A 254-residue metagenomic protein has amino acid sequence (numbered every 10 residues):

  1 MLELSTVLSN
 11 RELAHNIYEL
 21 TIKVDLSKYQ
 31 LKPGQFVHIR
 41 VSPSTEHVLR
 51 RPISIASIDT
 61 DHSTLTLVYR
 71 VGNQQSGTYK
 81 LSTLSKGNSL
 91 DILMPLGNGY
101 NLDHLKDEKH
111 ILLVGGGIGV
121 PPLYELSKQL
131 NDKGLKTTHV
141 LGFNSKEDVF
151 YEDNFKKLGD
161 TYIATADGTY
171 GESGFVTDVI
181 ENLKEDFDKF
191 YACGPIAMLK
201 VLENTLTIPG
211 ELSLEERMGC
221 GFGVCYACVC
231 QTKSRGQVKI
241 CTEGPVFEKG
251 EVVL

Functional and structural regions predicted by a protein language model:
L2-K86: Ferredoxin-reductase
S9, S57, I163-T165, L212-L214 (+1 more regions): Structural signal for conserved beta-strand scaffold positions within catalytic alpha/beta enzyme cores
S42-E46, M94-G99, S234: Short, charged beta-turn/beta-strand-edge "cap" motif at the junction between a beta-strand and an adjacent loop
E46, M198-K200, Q237: Short glycine-rich, flexible loops that bind phosphorylated cofactors or substrates
S76-L214: FNR/FR-type flavoprotein reductase catalytic core
E216-P245: Local cysteine-cluster metal-coordination motifs and their immediate loop/turn environment, predominantly Fe-S cluster
G244-L254: Short microdomains enriched in Cys/His and/or Lys/Arg
